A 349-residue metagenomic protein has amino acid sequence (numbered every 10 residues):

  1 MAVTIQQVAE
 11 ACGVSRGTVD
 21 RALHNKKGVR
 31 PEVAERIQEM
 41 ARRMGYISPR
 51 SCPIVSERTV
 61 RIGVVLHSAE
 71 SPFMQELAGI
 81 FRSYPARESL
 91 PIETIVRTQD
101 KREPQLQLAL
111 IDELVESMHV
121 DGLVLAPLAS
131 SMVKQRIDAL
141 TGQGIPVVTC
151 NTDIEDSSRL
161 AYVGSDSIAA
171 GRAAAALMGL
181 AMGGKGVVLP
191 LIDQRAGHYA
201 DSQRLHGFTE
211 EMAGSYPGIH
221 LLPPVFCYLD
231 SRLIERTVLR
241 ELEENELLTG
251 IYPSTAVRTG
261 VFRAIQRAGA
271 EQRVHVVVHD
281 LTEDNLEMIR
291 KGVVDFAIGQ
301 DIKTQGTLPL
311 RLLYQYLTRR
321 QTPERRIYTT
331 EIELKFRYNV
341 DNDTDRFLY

Functional and structural regions predicted by a protein language model:
M1-P53, R58: N-terminal helix-turn-helix DNA-binding module of bacterial transcription factors
S48-A109: Amphipathic helical "hinge" segments at domain boundaries
F73-E88, A170-A174, Y199-I219, G260-V261 (+1 more regions): Short, solvent-exposed amphipathic alpha-helices that sit in or adjacent to ligand/effector-binding or catalytic
A86-L106, V188-P190, M212-S231: Short beta-strand elements in bilobed, periplasmic/extracellular small-molecule ligand-binding domains
G122-T141, F208, F226-D284: Hydrophobic alpha-helical
M132-A169, T282-R290: Flexible loop/hinge segments that line or gate small-molecule binding clefts
Y162-V188, I234-E235, N285, D301-T318: Hydrophobic alpha-helical segments within soluble ligand-binding/sensing domains
M212, D301-Y349: Hinge/cleft segment of the Venus flytrap/periplasmic-binding protein
